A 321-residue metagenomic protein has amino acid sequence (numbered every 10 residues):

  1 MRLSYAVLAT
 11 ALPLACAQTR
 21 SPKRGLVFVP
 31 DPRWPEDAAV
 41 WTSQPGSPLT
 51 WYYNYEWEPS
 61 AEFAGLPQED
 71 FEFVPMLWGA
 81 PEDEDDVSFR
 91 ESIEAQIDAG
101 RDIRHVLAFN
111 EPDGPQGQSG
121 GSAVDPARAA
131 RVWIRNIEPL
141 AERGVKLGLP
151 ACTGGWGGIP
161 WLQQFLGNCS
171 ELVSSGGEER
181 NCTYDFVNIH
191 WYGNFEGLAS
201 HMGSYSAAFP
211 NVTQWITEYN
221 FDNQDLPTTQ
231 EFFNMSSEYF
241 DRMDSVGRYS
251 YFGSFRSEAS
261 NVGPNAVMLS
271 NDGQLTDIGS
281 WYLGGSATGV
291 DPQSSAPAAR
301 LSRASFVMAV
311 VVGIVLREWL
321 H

Functional and structural regions predicted by a protein language model:
M1-A9, S302-A304, H321: Classical eukaryotic N-terminal signal peptides for Sec-dependent ER targeting/secretion, especially the positively
A9-K23, I314-H321: N-terminal signal peptide
A17-R24, T276, W281-A304: Fungal extracellular Ser/Thr-rich, low-complexity intrinsically disordered regions
S21-V106: N-terminal carbohydrate-binding/catalytic regions of secreted carbohydrate-active enzymes
Y52, L226-D291: Substrate-binding cleft of secreted/luminal carbohydrate-active enzymes
N54, P75-M76, N110, L162-D222 (+1 more regions): Aromatic- and acid-rich polysaccharide-binding/catalytic face of secreted or lumenal carbohydrate-active enzymes
A99-V124, K146-W156, N181-W191, I216 (+1 more regions): Active-site groove signature of glycoside hydrolases
P297-H321: Cleavable C-terminal sorting propeptides in eukaryotic secreted/cell-surface proteins
